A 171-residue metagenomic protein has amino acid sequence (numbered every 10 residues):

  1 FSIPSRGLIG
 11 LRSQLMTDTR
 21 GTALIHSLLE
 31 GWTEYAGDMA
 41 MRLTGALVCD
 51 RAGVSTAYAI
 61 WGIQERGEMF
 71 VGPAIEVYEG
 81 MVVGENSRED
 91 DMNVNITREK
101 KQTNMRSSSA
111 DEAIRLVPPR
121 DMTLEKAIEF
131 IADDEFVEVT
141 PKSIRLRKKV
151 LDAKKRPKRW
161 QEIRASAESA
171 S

Functional and structural regions predicted by a protein language model:
F1-S171: Accessory interaction regions appended to the cores of large information-processing enzymes
